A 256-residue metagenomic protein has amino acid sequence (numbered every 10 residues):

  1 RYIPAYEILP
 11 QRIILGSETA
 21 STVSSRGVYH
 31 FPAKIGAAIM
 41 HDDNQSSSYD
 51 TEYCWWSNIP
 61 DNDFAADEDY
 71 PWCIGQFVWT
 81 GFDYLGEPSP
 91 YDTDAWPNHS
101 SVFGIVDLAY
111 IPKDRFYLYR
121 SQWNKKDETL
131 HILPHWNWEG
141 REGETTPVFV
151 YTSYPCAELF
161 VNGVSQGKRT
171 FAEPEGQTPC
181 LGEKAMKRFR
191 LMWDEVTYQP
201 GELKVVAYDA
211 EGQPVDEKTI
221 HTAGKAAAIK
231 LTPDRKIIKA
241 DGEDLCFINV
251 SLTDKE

Functional and structural regions predicted by a protein language model:
R1-V196, E202-P214: Extended substrate-binding grooves/exosites of carbohydrate-active enzymes
Y2, N137, K236-I237, D254-K255: Short beta-turn/strand-loop junction motif enriched in small, turn-promoting residues
W138-E144, K236-C246: Short, solvent-exposed loop/linker segments at the N-terminal edge of repeated beta-sheet extracellular domains
V150-T152, A207, E243-E256: Beta-strand-rich structural segments
G167-E173, A226-L231, E256: Short aromatic-acidic-glycine turn motif
M192-T197, T219-H221, K230-T232: Generic structural detector for well-ordered beta-strands
E211-G224: Edge beta-strands of extracellular beta-sandwich domains
A223-D241: Low-complexity, acidic Ser/Thr/Pro/Gly-rich terminal tails and inter-domain linkers that flank the onset of structured
